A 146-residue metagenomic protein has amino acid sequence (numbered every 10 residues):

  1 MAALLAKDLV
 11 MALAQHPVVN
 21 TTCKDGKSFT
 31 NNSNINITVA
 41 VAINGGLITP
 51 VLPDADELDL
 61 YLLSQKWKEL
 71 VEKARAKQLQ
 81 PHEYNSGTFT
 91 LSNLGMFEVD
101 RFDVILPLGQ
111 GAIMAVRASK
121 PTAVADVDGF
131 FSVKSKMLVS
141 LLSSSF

Functional and structural regions predicted by a protein language model:
M1-F146: C-terminal catalytic/motor cores of large multi-domain enzyme assemblies
